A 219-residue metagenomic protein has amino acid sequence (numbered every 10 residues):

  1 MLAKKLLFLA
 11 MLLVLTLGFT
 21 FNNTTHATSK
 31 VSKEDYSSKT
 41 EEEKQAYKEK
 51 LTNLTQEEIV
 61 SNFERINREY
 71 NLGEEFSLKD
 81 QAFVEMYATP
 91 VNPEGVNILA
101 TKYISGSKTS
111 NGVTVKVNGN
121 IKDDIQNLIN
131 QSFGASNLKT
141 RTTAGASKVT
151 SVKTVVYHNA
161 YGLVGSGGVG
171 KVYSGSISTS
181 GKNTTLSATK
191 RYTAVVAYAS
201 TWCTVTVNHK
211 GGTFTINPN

Functional and structural regions predicted by a protein language model:
M1-D124: N-terminal prepro-regions of secreted/extracellular proteins
P90-N219: Mature secreted bioactive peptide module from preproproteins
